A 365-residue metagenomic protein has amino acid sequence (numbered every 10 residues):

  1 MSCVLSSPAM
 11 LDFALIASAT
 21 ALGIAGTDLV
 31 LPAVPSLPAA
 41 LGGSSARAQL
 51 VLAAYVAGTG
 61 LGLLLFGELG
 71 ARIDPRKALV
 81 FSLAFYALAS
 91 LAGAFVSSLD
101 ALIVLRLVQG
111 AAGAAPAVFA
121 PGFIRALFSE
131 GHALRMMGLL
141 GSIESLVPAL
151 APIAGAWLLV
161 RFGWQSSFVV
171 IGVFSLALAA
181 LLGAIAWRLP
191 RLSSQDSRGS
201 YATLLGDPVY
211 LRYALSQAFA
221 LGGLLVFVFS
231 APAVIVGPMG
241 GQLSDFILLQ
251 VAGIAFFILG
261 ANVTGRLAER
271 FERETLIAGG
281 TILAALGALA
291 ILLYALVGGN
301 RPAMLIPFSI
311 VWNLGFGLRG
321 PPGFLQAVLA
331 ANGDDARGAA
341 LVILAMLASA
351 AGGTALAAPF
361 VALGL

Functional and structural regions predicted by a protein language model:
C3-L5, L189-A214: Juxtamembrane intracellular "pre-TM" segments in multi-pass secondary transporters
L61-L99: Conserved MFS/SLC helix-loop-helix module at the cytosolic interface between two early adjacent transmembrane helices
F85, A89-A92, D100-Q109, A303-S309: Paired small-residue
A101, E130-G131, R135-A186: Helix-loop-helix hairpin linking two adjacent transmembrane segments in secondary transporters
L105-L146: Cytoplasmic helix-loop-helix junction between adjacent transmembrane helices in 12-TM secondary transporters
I277-G320: C-terminal transmembrane helical hairpin of 12-TM major facilitator-type secondary transporters
Q326-L363: A late C-terminal transmembrane helix in Major Facilitator Superfamily
